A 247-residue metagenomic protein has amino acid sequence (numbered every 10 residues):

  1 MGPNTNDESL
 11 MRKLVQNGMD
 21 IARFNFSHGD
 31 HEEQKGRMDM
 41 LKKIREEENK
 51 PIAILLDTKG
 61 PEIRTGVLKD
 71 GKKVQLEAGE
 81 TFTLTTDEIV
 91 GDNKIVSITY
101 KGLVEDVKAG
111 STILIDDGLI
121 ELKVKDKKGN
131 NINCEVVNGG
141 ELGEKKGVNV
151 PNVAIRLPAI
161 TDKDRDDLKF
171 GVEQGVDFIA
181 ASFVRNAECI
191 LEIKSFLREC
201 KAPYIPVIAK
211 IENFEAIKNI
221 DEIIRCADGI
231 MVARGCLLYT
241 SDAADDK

Functional and structural regions predicted by a protein language model:
M1, A22-F24, I54-L56, I179 (+2 more regions): Hydrophobic faces of well-ordered beta-strands that scaffold small-molecule active sites in alpha/beta enzyme cores
D7-E8, G29-L41, F183-L197, K218 (+1 more regions): Active-site-adjacent beta->alpha loops and helix N-cap segments on the catalytic face of soluble alpha/beta enzymes
G18-I21, G175-D177, R198, R225-I230: Glycine-enriched alpha-helix->loop->beta-strand junction motifs that scaffold or abut catalytic
F26-S27, A159, F178-R185, I208-E212: Catalytic beta/alpha-barrel core
P51-A53, V150, A154-I155, R198-K210: Short beta-strand/loop segments at the ligand-binding rim of alpha/beta enzyme cores
T65-R165: Beta-strand/loop-dominated core regions that host nucleotide or nucleotide-derived cofactor-binding catalytic loops
E215-C226: Catalytic cores of alpha/beta
Y239-K247: Single conserved hydrophobic/aromatic residue that forms the stacking wall/gate of nucleotide- or nucleobase-binding
